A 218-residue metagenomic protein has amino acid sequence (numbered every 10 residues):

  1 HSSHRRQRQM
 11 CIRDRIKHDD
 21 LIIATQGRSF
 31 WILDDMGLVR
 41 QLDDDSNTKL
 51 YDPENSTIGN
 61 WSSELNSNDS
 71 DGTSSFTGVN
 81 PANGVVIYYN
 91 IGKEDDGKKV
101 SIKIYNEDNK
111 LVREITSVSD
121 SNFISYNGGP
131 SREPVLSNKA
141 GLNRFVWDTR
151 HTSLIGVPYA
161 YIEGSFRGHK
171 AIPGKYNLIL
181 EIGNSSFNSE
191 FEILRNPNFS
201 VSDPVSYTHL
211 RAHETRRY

Functional and structural regions predicted by a protein language model:
H1-R8, I12, H209-Y218: Single conserved hydrophobic/aromatic residue that forms the stacking wall/gate of nucleotide- or nucleobase-binding
R6-Q9, R13-L42, N47-K49, P53-T57 (+1 more regions): Beta-propeller blade termini and top-face loops
S46-G59, N184-R211: Extended, polar beta-sheet/loop recognition surfaces of beta-rich domains that mediate binding to diverse ligands
S70-K99, R144: Contiguous beta-strand segments within globular domains
D96-E114: Beta-strand-rich binding/interaction modules
L111-R167: Glycine-centered tight-turn motifs at strand-turn-strand junctions
N143, G174-L180: A short tyrosine-centered beta-strand micro-motif
H169-I172: Surface-exposed, short loops/turns at beta-strand junctions within beta-sandwich domains
